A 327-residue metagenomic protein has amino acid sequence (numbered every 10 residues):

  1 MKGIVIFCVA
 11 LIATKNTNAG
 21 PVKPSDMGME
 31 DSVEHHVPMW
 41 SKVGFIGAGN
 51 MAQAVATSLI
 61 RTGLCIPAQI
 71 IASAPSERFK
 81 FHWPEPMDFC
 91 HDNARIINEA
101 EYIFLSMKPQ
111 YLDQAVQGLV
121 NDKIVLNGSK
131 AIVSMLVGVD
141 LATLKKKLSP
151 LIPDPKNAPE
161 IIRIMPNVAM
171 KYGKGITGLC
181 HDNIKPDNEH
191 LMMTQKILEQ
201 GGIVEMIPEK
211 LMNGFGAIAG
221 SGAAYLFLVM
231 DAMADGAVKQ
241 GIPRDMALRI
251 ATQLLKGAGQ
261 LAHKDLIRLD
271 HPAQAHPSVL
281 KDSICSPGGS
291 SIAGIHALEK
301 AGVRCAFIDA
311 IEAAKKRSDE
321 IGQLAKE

Functional and structural regions predicted by a protein language model:
K2-N16: Cleavable N-terminal signal peptides of Sec/SRP-targeted secreted and luminal proteins
L11, G20-Y102, K174-G175, I203 (+1 more regions): NAD(P)+-binding Rossmann beta1-loop-alpha1 motif at the extreme N-terminus of oxidoreductases
G28-W40, R249-T252, K256-E327: NAD(P)-dependent Rossmann-like dehydrogenase/reductase catalytic/cofactor-binding core
V55-T57, D92-L179: Rossmann-like NAD(P)(H) cofactor-binding subdomain of soluble oxidoreductases
I70, I96, L112, P243-A251 (+2 more regions): Small-residue helix-packing motif on alpha-helices
T143, K147-E160, I176-F215, F227-P272 (+1 more regions): Internal alpha-helical scaffold of NAD(P)-dependent oxidoreductase catalytic cores
G216-A224, K281: A short glycine-threonine-serine/GTX helix/turn-capping micro-motif
